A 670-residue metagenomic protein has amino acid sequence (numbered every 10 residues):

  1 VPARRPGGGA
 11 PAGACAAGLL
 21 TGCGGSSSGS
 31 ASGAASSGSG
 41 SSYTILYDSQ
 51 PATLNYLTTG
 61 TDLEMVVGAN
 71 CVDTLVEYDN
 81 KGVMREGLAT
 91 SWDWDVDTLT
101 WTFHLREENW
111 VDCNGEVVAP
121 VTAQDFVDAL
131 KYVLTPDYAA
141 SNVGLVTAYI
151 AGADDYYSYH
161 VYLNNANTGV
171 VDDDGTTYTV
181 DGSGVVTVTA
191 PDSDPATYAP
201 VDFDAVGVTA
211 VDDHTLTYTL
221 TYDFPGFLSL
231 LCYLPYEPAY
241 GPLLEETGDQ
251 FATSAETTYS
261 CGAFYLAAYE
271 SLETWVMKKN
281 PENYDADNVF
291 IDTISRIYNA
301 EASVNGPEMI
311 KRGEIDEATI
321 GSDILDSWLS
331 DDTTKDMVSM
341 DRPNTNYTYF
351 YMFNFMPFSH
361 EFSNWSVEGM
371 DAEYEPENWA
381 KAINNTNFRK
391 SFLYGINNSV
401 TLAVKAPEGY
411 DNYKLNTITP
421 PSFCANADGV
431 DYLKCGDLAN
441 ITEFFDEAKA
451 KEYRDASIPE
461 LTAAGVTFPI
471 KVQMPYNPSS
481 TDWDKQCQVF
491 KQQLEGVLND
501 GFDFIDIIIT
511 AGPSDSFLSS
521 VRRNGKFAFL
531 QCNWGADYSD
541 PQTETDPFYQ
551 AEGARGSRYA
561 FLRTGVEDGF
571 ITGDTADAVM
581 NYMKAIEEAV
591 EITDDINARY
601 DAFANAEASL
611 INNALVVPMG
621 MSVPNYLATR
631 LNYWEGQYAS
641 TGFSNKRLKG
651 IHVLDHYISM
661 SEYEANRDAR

Functional and structural regions predicted by a protein language model:
L46-V96, Y259: N-terminal lobe/hinge region of extracytoplasmic solute-binding protein
R85, K278, W379-L498, N605 (+1 more regions): Append "and occasionally in soluble cytosolic enzymes with long acidic Gly/Pro-rich linkers
T90-D172, Y178, T217, G306-R312 (+3 more regions): Aromatic- and charge-enriched surface segment that lines or borders ligand/interaction sites
C113, S271, E443-A448, E452-D537 (+2 more regions): Ligand/substrate-recognition segments at binding pockets and active sites
A123-D128, D213-T219, A263, D292-T293 (+4 more regions): Alpha-helical secondary-structure segments
D173, D181-A205, D213-H214, T219-S295 (+2 more regions): Gly/Pro-rich hinge or "lid" segments in bacterial periplasmic/extracellular proteins
A267-K278, S295-E368, V404-K405: Extracellular/periplasmic solute-recognition and catalytic clefts
Y549-Q550, Y626-R670: Long beta-strand-rich cores associated with HINT superfamily self-processing modules
